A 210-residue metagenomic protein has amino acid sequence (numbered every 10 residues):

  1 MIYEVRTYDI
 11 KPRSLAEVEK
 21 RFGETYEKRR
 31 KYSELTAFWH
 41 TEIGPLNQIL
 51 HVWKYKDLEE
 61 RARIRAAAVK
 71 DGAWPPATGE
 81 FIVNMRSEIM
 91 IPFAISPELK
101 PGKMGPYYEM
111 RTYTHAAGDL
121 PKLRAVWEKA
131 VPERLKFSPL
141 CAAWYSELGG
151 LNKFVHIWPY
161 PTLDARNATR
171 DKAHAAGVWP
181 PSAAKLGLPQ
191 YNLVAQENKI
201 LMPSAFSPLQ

Functional and structural regions predicted by a protein language model:
M1-L58, S138-P139: The feature marks the first
E4-T7, Y107-H115: N-terminal beta-strand motif that seeds the catalytic metal site of vicinal oxygen chelate
R6, V18, H51, R61 (+4 more regions): Hydrophobic pocket/interface hotspot
P12, K54-E60, A116, P159-A165: Helix N-cap motif at beta-to-alpha junctions
S14-L35, A67-W74, A117-A142, A165 (+2 more regions): Short amphipathic alpha-helical segments
E34-L50, K54, G72-Y107, K129 (+3 more regions): Glycine-rich beta-strand-turn "strand-cap" elements at beta-sheet edges
K56-A66, A77: Short hydrophobic interaction/assembly module
